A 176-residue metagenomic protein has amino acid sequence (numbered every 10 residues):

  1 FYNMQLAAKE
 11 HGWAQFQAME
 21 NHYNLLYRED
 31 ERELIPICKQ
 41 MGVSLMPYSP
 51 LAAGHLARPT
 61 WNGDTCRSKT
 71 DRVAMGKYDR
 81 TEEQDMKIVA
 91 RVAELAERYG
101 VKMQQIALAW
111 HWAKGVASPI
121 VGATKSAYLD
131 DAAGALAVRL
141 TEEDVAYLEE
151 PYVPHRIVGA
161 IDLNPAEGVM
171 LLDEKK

Functional and structural regions predicted by a protein language model:
F1-E33, Q40, S44: Glycine/proline-rich, positively charged, aromatic-decorated active-site loop/lid region on the catalytic face
M19, C38, L45-Y48, V92 (+3 more regions): Conserved, mostly hydrophobic/aromatic
N21-N24, P50-A52, T124: Active-site beta-loop-alpha junctions enriched in small/polar residues
R28, Q40, D64, S68-R98 (+2 more regions): Terminal-tail/helix-coil boundary detector
D30-R67, K102, L108: Aromatic-lined glycan-binding groove of carbohydrate-active enzymes
A93-A109: Acyl activation and transfer enzymes in specialized metabolism, enriched for ANL adenylate-forming modules
S118-Y128: Glycine-rich phosphate-binding active-site loops on the catalytic face of alpha/beta enzymes
